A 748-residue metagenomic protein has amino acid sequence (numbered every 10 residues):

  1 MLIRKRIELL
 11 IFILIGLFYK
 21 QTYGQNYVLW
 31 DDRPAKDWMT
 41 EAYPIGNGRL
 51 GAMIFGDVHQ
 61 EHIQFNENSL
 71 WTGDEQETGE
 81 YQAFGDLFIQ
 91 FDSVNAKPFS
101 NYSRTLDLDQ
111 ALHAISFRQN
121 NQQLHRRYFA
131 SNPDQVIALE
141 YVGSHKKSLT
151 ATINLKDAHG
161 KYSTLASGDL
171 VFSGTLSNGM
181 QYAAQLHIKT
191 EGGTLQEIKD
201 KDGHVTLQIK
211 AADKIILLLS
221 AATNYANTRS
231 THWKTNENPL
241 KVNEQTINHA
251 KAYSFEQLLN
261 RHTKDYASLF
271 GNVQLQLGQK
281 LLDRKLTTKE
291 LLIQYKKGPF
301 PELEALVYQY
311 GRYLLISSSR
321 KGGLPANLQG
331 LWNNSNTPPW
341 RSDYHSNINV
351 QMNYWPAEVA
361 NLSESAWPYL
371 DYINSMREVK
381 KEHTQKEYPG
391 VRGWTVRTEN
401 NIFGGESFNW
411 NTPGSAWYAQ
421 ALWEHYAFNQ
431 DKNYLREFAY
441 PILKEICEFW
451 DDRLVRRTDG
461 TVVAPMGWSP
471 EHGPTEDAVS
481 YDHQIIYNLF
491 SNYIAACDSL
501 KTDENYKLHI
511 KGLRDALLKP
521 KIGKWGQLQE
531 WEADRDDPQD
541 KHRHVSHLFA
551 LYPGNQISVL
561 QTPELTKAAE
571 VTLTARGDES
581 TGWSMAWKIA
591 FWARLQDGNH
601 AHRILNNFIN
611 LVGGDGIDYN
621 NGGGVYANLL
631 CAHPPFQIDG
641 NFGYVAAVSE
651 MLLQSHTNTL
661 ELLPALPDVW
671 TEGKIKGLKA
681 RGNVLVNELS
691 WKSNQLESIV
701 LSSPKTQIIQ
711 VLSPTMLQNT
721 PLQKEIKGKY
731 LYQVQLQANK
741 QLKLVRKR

Functional and structural regions predicted by a protein language model:
M1-Q25: Bacterial Sec-dependent N-terminal signal peptides
Y23-S407, A419, E424-Y426, K444-C447 (+14 more regions): Aromatic-residue-lined binding/catalytic grooves and analogous aromatic/hydrophobic interfacial grooves in multimeric
E80-V94, P98, P635-N687: Catalytic cores of secreted or luminal carbohydrate-active enzymes
L149-T152, G323, E364-P368, T384 (+6 more regions): Acidic/polar loop patches that form or flank catalytic/metal-binding clefts of enzymes that bind anionic ligands
G330, N334-S335, V462-A464, A575-Y644 (+1 more regions): C-terminal catalytic domain of Rieske-type non-heme iron oxygenases
N349, N411-H425, F438-D452, S584 (+2 more regions): Extended, hydrophobic alpha-helical segments in both membrane/secreted and soluble proteins
D431-K432: Short loop-to-helix capping motifs
A464-A496, P635-Q637: C-terminal, helix-dominated tail/subdomain
